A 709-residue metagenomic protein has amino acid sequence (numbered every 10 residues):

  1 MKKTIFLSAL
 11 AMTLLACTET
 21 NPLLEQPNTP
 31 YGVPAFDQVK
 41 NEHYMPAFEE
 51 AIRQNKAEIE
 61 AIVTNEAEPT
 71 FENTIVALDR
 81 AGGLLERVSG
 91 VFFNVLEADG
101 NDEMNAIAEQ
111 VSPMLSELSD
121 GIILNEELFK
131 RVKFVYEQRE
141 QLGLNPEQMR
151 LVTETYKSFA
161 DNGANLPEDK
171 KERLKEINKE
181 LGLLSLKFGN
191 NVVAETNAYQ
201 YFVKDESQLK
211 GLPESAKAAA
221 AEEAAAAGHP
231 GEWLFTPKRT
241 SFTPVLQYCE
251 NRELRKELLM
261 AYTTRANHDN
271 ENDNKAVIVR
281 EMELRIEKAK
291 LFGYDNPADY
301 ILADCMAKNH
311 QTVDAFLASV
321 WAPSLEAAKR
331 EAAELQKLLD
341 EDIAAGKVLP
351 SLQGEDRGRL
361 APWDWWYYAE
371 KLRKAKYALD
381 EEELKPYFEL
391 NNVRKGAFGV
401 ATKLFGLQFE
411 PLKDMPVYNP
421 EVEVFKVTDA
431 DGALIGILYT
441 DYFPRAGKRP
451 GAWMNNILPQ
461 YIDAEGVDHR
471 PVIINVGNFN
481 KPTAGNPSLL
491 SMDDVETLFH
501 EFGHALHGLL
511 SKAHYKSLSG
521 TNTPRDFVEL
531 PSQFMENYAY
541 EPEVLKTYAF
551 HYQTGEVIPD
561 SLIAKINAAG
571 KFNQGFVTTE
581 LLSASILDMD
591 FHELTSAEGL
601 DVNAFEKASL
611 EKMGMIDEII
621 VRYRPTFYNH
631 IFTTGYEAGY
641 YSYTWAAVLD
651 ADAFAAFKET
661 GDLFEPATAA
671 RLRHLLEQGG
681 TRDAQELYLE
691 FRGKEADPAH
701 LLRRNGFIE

Functional and structural regions predicted by a protein language model:
M1-T4: Positively charged n-region of N-terminal signal peptides that target proteins for export
F6-L10: Sec-dependent N-terminal signal peptides
L15-A16: C-terminal motif of bacterial Sec signal peptides marking the signal peptidase cleavage site
E19-H43, E50, K210, E232-W233 (+10 more regions): C-terminal, non-catalytic "cap/extension" segments appended to globular domains
T20-P213, F657: N-terminal helix-rich structural modules
N28-H43, F92-V111, F134-E176, T236-A276 (+7 more regions): Short His/Asp/Glu-rich catalytic/ion-coordination signatures at enzyme active sites or charged loops
L151, E180, N190, A194-T236 (+7 more regions): Active-site-proximal, well-structured secondary-structure segments within enzyme catalytic domains
N480-L498: Short pre-active-site segment immediately N-terminal to the catalytic Zn-binding motif
